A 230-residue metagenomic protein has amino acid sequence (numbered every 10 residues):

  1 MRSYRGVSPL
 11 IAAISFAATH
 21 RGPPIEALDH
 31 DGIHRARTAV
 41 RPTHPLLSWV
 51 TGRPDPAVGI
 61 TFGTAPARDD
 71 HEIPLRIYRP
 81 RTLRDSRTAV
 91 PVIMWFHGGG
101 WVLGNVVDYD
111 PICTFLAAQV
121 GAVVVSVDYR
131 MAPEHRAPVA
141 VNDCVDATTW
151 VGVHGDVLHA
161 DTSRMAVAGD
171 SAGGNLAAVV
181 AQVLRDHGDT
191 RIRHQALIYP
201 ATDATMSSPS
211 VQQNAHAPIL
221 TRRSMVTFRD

Functional and structural regions predicted by a protein language model:
M1-I77: A glycine/proline-hinged amphipathic helix-loop "lid/cap" segment that gates access to hydrophobic ligand pockets
L75, R87-G100: Short beta-strand element of the alpha/beta-hydrolase
P91, D161-A166, R193-A196: Residue in the alpha/beta-hydrolase core beta-strand immediately N-terminal to the catalytic nucleophile
V106-V127: Short amphipathic alpha-helix adjacent to the substrate-entry channel of hydrolases
H135-V157, V179, S224: Alpha/beta-hydrolase active-site loop
G152-A168, H187: Gly/Ser-rich "nucleophile elbow"/oxyanion-hole loop immediately N-terminal to the catalytic nucleophile in hydrolases
G169, G173, A177: Gly/Ala-rich beta-loop-alpha elbow adjacent to hydrolase catalytic centers
Q182-D230: Hydrolase active-site cap/lid region
